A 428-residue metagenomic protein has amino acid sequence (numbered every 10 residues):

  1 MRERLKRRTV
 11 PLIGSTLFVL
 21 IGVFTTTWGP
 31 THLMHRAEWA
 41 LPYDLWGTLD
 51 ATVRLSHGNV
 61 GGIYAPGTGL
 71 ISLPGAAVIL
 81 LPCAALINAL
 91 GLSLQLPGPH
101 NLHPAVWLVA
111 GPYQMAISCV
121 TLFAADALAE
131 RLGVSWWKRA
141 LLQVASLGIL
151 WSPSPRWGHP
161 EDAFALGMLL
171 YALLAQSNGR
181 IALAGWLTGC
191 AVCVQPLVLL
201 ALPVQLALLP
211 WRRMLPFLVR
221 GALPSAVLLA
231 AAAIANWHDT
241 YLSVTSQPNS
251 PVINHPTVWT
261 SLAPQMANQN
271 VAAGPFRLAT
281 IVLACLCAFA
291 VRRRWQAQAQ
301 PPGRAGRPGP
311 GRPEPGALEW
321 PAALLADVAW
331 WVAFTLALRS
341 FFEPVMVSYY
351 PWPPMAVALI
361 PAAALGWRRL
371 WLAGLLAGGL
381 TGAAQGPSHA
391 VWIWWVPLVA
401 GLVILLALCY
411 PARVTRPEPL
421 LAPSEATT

Functional and structural regions predicted by a protein language model:
M1-L173, L209-S348, T415-T428: Primarily membrane-embedded glycan-assembly and transfer machineries that use lipid-linked glycans
V120, I281-C287, V357, L398-R413: Hydrophobic cores of alpha-helical transmembrane segments in multi-pass inner/ER membrane proteins, independent
A145-L150, M168-A172, T188, L202 (+3 more regions): Hydrophobic, membrane-inserted alpha-helices
W157, A175, G179, L199-Q205: Membrane-embedded transmembrane-helix bundle of lipid-linked glycan/lipid transferases
F164, L170-L183, G366: Membrane-interface transmembrane helices that cradle and orient dolichyl/undecaprenyl
W186-L208, F341-Y350: Transmembrane helices and adjacent periplasmic/lumenal helix-loop junctions of polyprenol-phosphate-dependent
V347-G366: Hydrophobic/aromatic-rich transmembrane helices and adjacent perimembrane loops
A362-T428: Aromatic-enriched
